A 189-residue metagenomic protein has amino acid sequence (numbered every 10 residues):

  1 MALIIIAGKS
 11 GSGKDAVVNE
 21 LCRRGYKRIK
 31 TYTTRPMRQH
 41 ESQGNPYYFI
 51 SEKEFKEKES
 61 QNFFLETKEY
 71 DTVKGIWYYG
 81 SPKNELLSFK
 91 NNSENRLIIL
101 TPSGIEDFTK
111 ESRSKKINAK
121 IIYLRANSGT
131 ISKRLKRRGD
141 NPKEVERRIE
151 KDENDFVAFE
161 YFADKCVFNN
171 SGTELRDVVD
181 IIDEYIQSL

Functional and structural regions predicted by a protein language model:
I6: Hydrophobic anchor at the beta1->P-loop junction of P-loop NTPases
K9: P-loop (Walker A) phosphate-binding loop of NTP-binding proteins
S12: ATP-binding Walker
D15: Walker A/P-loop
Y26-R38: Short beta-strand-centered segment that lines the nucleotide-binding/catalytic pocket of NTP-utilizing
R35-R96, P102-G104: ATP-dependent small-molecule kinase phosphotransfer cores that center on conserved nucleotide phosphate-binding segments
N95-S103, K115-R138: Conserved phosphate-donor/acceptor-positioning beta-strand/loop module used by diverse small-molecule
G139-Y185: Small-molecule kinase domains that catalyze NTP-dependent phosphoryl transfer to phosphate-bearing small molecules
